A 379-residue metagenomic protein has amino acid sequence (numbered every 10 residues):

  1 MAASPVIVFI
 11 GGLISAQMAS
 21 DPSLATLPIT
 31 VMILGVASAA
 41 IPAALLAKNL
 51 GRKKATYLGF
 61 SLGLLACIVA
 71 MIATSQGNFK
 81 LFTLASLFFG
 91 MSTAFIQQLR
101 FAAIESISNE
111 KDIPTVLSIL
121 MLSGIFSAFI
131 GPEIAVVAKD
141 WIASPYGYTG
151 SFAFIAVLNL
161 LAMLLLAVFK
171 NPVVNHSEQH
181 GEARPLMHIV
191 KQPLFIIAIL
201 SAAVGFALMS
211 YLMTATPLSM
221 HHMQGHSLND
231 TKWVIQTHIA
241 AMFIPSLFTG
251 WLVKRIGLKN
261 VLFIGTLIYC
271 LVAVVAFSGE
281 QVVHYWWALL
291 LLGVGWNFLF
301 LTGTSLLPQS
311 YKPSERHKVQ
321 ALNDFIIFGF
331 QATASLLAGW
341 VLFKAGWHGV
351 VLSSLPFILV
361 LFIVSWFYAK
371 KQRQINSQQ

Functional and structural regions predicted by a protein language model:
I10-P22, T214-V234: Short amphipathic helix-loop junctions that connect adjacent transmembrane helices in Major Facilitator Superfamily/SLC
G11, A94-S108, F298-Y311: Intracellular juxtamembrane helix-capping segments at the cytosolic ends of symmetry-related transmembrane helices
A39-R52, P245-L258, L342: Helix-to-loop junctions at the C-terminal end of transmembrane segments in multipass secondary transporters
S61-Q76, I268-E280: C-terminal ends and interior cores of transmembrane alpha-helices in multi-pass membrane transporters/permeases
A85-L122: Cytoplasmic helix-loop-helix junction between adjacent transmembrane helices in 12-TM secondary transporters
T115-A135, I326-A334: Glycine-rich segments within core transmembrane alpha-helices of 12-TM secondary carriers
V136, A156-H176, V364-A369: C-terminal membrane-cytosol helix-exit motif in multi-pass small-molecule transporters
N171-A198: Juxtamembrane intracellular "pre-TM" segments in multi-pass secondary transporters
